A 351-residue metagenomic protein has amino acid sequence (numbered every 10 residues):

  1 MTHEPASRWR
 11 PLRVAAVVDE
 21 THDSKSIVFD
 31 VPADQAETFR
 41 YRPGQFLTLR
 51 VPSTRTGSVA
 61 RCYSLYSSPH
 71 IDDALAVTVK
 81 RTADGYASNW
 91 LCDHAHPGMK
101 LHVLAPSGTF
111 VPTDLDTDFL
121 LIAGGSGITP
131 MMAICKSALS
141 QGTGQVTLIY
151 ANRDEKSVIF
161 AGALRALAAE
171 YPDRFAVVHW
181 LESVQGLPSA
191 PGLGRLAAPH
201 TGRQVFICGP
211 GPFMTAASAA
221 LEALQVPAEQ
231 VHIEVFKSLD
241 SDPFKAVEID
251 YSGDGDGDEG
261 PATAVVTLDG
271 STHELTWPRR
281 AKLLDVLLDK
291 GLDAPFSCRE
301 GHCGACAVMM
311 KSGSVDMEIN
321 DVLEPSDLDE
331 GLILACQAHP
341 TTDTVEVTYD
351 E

Functional and structural regions predicted by a protein language model:
T2-K100, D118, N152-D154, R165 (+1 more regions): Ferredoxin-reductase
P5-A6, S88-D256, G260-V265: FNR/FR-type flavoprotein reductase catalytic core
P52-T54, P106-S107, D350: Short, surface-exposed secondary-structure boundary micro-motifs
P130, L288, L292-M317, D327-T342: Local cysteine-cluster metal-coordination motifs and their immediate loop/turn environment, predominantly Fe-S cluster
Y171, S183, H339-E351: Short flanking/linker segments adjacent to small metal-binding domains or redox-active Cys/His motifs
E259-R299: C-terminal accessory/binding modules appended to enzymatic or scaffolding proteins
